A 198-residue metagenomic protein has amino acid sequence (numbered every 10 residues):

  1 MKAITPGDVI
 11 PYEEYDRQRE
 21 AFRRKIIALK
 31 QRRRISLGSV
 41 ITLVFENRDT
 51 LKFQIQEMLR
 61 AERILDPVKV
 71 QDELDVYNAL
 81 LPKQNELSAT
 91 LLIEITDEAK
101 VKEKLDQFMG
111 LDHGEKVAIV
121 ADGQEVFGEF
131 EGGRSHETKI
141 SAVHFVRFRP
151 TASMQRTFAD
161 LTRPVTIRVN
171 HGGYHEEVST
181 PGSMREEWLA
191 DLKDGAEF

Functional and structural regions predicted by a protein language model:
M1-S88, I95-F198: Long, contiguous binding/interaction regions
